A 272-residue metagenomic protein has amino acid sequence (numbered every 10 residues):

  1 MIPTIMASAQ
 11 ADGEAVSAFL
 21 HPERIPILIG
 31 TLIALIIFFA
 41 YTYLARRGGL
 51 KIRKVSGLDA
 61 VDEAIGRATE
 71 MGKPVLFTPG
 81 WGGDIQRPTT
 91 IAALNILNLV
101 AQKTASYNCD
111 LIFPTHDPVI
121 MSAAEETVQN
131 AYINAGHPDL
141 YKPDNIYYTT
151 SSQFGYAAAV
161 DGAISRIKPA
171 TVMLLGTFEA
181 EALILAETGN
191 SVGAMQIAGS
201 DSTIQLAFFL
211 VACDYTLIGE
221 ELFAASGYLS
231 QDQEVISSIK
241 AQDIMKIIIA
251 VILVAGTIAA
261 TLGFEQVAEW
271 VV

Functional and structural regions predicted by a protein language model:
M1-H21, E269-V272: Short, strongly hydrophobic alpha-helical membrane anchors
G13-S56, A260-E265: Hydrophobic alpha-helical transmembrane segments of small proteolipidic membrane proteins, enriched in energy-coupled
R53-P74: Membrane-cytosol interface motif
A64-I65, T90-N108: Histidine-anchored nucleotide/phosphate-binding helix
K103, V192-L210: Short, acidic/small-residue loops that bind anionic groups at enzyme active sites
K103-A105, C109-A157: Long, charge-dense
Y148-G189: Soluble extracytoplasmic domains of inner/organellar membrane proteins
I204, L210-V272: C-terminal functional extensions of proteins
